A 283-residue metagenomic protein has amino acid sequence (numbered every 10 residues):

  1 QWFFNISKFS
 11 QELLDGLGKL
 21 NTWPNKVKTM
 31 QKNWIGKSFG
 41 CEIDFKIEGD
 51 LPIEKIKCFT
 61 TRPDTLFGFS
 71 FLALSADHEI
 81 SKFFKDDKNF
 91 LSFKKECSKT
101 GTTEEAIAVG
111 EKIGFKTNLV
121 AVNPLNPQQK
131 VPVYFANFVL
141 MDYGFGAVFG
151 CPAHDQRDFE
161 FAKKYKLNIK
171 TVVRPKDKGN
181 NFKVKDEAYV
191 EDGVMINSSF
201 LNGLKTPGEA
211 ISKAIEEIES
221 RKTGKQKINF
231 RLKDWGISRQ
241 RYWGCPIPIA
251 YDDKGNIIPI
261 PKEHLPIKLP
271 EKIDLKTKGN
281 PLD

Functional and structural regions predicted by a protein language model:
Q1-I56, A147-P266, P270-T277, P281: Residue patterns forming the tRNA-binding/recognition surfaces of aminoacyl-tRNA synthetases and related DALR
F3-S7, Q11, F67-K95, V194-M195: Nucleotide/phosphate-binding sheet-loop regions of phosphoryl- and nucleotidyl-transfer enzymes
I35-F39, P63-T65, G110-K116, V122-L125 (+1 more regions): A short catalytic or substrate-binding loop motif that flags glycine-/basic-rich loops and adjacent residues that bind
F39-C41, E54, F67-F69, T117-L119 (+1 more regions): Change "...and in nucleic-acid phosphodiester-cleaving endonucleases..." to "...and in nucleic-acid processing enzymes
F59-T61: Auxiliary tRNA-acceptor-end handling modules of aminoacyl-tRNA synthetases
P63-F83, R241-N256: Structured, non-catalytic alpha/beta "coupling" segments that mediate domain-domain communication and provide generic
T65-S70, M141-F145, K268-L275: Short, surface-exposed linear segments at secondary-structure transitions and domain or protein termini
H78-K176, N181-F182, E187-A188: Catalytic alpha/beta core of large soluble enzyme barrels
